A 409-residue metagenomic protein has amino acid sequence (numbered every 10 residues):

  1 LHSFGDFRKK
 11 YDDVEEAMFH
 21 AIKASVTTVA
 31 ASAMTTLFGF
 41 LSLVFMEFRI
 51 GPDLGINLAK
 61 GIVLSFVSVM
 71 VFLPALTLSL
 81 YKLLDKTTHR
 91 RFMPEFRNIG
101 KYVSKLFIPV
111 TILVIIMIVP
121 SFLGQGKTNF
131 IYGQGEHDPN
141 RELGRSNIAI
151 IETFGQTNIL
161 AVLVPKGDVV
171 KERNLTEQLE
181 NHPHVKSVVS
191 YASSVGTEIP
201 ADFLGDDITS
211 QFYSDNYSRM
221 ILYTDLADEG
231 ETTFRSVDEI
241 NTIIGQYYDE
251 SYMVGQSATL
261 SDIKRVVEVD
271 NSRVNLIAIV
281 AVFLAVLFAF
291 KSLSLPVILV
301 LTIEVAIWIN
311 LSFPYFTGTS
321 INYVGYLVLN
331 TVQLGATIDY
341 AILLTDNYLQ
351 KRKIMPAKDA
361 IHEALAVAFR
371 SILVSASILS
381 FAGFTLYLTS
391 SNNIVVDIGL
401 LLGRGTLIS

Functional and structural regions predicted by a protein language model:
L1-F130, G245-Q246, S251-S409: Membrane-embedded transmembrane helical bundles of large multi-pass transporters/channels
N129-Y132, H137-L295, L301-S320: Structured non-transmembrane domains adjacent to transmembrane bundles in polytopic membrane proteins
